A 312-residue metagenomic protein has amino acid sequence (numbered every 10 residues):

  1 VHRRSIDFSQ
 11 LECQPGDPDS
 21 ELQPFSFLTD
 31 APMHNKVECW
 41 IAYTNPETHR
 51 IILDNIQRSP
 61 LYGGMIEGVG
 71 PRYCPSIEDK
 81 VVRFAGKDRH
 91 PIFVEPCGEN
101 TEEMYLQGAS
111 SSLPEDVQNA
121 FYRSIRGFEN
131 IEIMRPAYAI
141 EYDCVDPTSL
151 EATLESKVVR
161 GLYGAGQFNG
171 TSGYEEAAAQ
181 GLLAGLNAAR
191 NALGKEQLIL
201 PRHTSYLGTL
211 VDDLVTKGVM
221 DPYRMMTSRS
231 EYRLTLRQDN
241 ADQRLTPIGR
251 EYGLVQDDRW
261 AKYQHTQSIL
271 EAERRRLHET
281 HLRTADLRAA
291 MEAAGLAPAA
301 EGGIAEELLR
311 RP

Functional and structural regions predicted by a protein language model:
V1-F8, V69-P75, P136-V145, L198-L214 (+3 more regions): A glycine-rich phosphate-binding loop feature that marks nucleotide/adenosyl-phosphate handling sites
V1-S5, I125-R126, N130, L183-N191: Glycine-rich loop(s) and the adjacent beta-strand/alpha-helix scaffold that form part
V1-V94, G98-E99: Rossmann-like dinucleotide-binding core of oxidoreductases
H2-W40, N45, G194-V255, A261: Mid-to-C-terminal Rossmann-like scaffold of FAD/NAD(P)H-dependent oxidoreductases
Y105-N169, I199-D212: A glycine-rich dinucleotide-binding beta-alpha-beta segment and adjacent secondary-structure elements that constitute
Q167-E175, E231-R233: Glycine-rich phosphate/pyrophosphate-binding beta-alpha loops
A177-L200: Internal hydrophobic alpha-helix adjacent to the cofactor/substrate pocket in enzyme cavities
R229, A241, T246-P312: Extended, charge-enriched "interface" segments that sit outside catalytic cores
